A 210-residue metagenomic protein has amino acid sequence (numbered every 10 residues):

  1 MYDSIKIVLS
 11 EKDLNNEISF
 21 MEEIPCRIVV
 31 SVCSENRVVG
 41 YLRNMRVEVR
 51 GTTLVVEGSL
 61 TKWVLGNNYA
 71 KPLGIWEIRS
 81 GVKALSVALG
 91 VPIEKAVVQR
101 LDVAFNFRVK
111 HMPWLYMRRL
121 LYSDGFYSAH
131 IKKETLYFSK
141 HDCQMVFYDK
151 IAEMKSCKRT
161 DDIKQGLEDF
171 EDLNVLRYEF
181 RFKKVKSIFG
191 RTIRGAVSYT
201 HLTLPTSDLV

Functional and structural regions predicted by a protein language model:
M1-V210: Structured, helix-rich domain cores that form ligand/interaction pockets
